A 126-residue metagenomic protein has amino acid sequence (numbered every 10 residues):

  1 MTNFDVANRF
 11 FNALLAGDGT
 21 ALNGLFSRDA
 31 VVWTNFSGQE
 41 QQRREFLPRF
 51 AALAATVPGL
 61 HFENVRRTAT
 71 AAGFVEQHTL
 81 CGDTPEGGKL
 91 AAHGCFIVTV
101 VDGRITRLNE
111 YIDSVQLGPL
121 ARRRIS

Functional and structural regions predicted by a protein language model:
M1-R28: Short acidic-aromatic low-complexity motifs
G19-A21, R28-A71: A solvent-exposed, acidic/Ser-Thr-rich amphipathic alpha-helical stretch
L25, D29, T70-G73, V98-I105: Short, solvent-exposed coil/turn segments at beta-strand boundaries
F26, L80-G82, F96, I112: Short beta-strand segments enriched in hydrophobic/aromatic residues within well-folded beta-rich domains
F50, F62-T68, T79-L80, H93-T99: Hydrophobic/aromatic beta-strand elements that line small-molecule binding cavities or substrate pockets in beta-rich
T56, C81-A91: Short, cysteine-centered beta-strand-loop-beta hairpins and adjacent loop/turn segments enriched in charged/polar
N109-S126: Low-complexity, intrinsically disordered terminal/linker segments enriched in charged and Gly/Pro repeats
